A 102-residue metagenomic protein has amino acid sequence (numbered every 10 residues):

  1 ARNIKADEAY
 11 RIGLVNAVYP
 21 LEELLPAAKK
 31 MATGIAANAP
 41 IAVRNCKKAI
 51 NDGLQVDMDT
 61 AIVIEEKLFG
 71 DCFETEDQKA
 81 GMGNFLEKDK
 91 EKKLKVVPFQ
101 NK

Functional and structural regions predicted by a protein language model:
A1-V43, T75, A80: Crotonase-fold acyl-CoA enzyme core
A49, L68-F73: Helix-loop "lid/cap" segments that line or gate small-molecule binding pockets
G83-K102: Terminal low-complexity tails and localization/encapsulation signals of metabolic enzymes
